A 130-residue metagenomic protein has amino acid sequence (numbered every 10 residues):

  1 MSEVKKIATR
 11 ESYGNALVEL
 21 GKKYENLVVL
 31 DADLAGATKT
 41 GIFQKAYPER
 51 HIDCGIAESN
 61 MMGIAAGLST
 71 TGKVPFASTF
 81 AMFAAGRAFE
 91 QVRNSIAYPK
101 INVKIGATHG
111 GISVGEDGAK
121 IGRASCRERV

Functional and structural regions predicted by a protein language model:
M1-R127: Thiamine diphosphate
